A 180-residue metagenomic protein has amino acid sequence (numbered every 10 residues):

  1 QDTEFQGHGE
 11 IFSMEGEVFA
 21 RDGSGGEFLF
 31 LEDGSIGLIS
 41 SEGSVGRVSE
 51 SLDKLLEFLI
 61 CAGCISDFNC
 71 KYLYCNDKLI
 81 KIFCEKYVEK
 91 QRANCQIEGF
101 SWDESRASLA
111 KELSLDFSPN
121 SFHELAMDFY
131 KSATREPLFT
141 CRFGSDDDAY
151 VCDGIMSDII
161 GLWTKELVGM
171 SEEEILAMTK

Functional and structural regions predicted by a protein language model:
Q1-G43, C70-Y74, K81, E85-K180: A surface-exposed partner-binding patch
G37-K78: Compact, glycine/acidic-enriched structural inserts
